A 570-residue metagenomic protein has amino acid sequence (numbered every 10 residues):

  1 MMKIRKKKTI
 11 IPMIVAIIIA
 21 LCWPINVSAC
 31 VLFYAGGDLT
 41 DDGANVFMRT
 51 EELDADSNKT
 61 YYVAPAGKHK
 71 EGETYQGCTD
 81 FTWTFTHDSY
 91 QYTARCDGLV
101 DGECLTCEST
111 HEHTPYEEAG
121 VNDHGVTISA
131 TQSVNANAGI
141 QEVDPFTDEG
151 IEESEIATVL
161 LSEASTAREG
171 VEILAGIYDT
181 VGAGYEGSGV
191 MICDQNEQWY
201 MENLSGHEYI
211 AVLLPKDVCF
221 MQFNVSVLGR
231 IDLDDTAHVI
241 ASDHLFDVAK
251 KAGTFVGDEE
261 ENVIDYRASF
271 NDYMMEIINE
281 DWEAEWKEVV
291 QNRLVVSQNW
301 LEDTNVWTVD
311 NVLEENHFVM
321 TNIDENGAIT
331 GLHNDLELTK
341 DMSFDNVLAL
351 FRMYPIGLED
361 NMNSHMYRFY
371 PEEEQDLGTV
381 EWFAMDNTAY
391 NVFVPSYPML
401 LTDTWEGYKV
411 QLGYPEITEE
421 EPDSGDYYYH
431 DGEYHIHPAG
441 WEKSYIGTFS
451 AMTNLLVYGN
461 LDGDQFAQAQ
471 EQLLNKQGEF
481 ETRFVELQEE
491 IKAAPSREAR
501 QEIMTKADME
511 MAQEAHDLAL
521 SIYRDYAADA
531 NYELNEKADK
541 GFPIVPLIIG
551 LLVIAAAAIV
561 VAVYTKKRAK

Functional and structural regions predicted by a protein language model:
M2-I14: Bacterial N-terminal signal peptides that target proteins for export
W23-A29: Sec/Tat signal peptide C-region and signal peptidase I cleavage site
C30-E152, I173-W307, T339: A contiguous strand-loop segment
V306-E419: Long, well-ordered mid-to-C-terminal structural blocks that present hydrophobic/aromatic surfaces
M385-Y390, P398-A538: Charged low-complexity "KEKE/polyampholyte" interaction tracts
E536-L551: Juxtamembrane/start-of-transmembrane alpha-helix segments at the extracytoplasmic/lumenal side of membrane anchors
I548-V560: Core hydrophobic alpha-helical transmembrane segments of single-pass membrane proteins
A557-K570: C-terminal membrane-anchoring or membrane-association module
